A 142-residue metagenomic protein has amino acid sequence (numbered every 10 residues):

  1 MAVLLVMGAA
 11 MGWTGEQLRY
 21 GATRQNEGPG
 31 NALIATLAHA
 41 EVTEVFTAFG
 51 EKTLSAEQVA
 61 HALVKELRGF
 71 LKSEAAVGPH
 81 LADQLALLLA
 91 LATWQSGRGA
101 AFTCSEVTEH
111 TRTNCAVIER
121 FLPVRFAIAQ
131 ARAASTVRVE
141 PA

Functional and structural regions predicted by a protein language model:
M1-A142: Core subunits and conserved enzymes of cellular information-processing and envelope-translocation systems across
